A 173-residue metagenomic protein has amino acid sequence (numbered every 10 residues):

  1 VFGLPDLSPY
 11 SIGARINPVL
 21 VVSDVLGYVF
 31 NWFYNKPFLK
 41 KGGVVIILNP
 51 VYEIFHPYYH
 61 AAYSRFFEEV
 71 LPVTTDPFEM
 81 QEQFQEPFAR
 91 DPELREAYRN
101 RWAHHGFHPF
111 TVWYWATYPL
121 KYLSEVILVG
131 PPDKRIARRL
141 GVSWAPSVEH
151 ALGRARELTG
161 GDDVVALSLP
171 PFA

Functional and structural regions predicted by a protein language model:
V1-G13: Membrane-embedded hairpin module used as a gating/binding unit in multi-pass transport and secretion proteins
F2-G3, L48-P50, V129, L167-L169: Generic beta-strand/beta-sheet core signal
P5-S8, E53-I54, K134-R135, F172: Short acidic, S/G/P-rich loop/turn micro-motifs used as interaction or catalytic elements
S11-I12, H56-H60, R139, A151: A short acidic (Asp/Glu
I12-V21: A solvent-exposed, charged loop/short amphipathic helix patch at secondary-structure junctions
L20, G27, L140-W144: Catalytic cores of large soluble enzymes that bind and process phosphate-bearing ligands
V21-I127: C-terminal catalytic subdomain
Y114-A173: Extended hydrophobic packing segments that form well-structured cores
